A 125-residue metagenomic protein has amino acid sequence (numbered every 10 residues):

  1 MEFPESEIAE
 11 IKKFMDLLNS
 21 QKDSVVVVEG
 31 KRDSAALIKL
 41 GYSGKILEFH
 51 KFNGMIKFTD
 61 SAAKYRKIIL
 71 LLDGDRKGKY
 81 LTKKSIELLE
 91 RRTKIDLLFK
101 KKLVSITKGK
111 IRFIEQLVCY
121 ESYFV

Functional and structural regions predicted by a protein language model:
M1-V25, K31-A35, K57-T59: Phosphate-handling DNA/RNA-contact segment within nucleic-acid enzymes
V25-V26, I69: Short glycine-rich phosphate-binding loop at a beta-alpha junction
K31-L40, K45, F49-V125: TOPRIM fold recognition
